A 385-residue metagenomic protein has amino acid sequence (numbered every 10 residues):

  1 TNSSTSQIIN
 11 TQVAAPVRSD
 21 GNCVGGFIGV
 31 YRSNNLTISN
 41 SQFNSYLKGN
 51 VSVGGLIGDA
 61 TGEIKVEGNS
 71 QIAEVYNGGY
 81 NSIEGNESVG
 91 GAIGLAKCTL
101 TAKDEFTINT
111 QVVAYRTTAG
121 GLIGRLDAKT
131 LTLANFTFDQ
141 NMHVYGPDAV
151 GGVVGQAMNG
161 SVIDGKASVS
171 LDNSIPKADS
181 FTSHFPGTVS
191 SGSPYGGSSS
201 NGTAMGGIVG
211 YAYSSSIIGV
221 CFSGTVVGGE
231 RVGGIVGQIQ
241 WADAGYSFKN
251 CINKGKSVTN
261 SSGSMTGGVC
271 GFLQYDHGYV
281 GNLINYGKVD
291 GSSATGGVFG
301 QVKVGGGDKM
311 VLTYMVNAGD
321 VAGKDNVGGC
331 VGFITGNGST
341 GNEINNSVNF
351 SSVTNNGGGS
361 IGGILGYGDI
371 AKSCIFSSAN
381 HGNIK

Functional and structural regions predicted by a protein language model:
T1-K385: Surface-exposed loop/turn motifs in large extracellular/passenger domains
